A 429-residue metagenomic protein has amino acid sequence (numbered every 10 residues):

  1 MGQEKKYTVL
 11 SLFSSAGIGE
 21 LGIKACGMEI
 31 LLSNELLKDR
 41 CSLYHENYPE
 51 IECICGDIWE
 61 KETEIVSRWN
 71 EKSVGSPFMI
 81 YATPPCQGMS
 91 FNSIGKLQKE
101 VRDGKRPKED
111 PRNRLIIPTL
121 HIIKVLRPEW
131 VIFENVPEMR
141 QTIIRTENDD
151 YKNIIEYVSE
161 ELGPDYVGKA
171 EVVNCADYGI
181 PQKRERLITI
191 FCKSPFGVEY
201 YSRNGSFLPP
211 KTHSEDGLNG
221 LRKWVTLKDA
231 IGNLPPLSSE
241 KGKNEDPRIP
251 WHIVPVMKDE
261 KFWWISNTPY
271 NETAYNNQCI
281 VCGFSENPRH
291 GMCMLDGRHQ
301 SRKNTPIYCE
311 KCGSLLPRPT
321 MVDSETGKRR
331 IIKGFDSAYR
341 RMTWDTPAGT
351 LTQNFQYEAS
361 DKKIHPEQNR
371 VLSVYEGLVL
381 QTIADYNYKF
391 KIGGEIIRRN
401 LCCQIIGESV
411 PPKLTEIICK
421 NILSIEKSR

Functional and structural regions predicted by a protein language model:
G2-R127, V136-Y151: Core alpha/beta nucleotide-donor-binding catalytic domains of modification enzymes
I30, C53-I54, Y166-E171, P319: A short coil-to-beta-strand element that immediately follows conserved catalytic motifs
K72-V74, I180-K183, M342-D345: Extracellular/periplasmic catalytic domains that process cell-envelope and extracellular macromolecules
P84-G88, S194-P195, Q356: Short glycine-rich anion-binding loops that position phosphate/pyrophosphate groups of nucleotides and phosphorylated
P111-Y200: Conserved Class I SAM-dependent methyltransferase catalytic core
I180-D246: Flexible, glycine-/basic-rich loop-and-beta segments that form/coincide with the SAM-dependent methyltransferase
H252-R429: C-terminal target-recognition/interaction regions appended to catalytic cores
